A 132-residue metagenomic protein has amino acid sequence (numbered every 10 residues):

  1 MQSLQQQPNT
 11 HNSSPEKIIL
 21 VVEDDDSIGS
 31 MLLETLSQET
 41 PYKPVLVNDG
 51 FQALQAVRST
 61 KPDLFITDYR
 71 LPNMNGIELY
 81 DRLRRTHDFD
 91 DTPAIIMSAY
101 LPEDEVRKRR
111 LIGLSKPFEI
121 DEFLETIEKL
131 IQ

Functional and structural regions predicted by a protein language model:
M1-L20, E119-Q132: Non-catalytic signal-transmission and effector/linker regions of two-component phosphorelay proteins
E23: Conserved acidic carboxylate
D26-V45: Two-component/phosphorelay signaling modules centered on CheY-like receiver
L46-L64: Acidic, metal-coordinating helix/loop segments flanking the phosphotransfer/catalytic sites of two-component signaling
D49, N75-E78: Acidic catalytic/metal-coordinating carboxylates
D68: Active-site residues of response regulator receiver
P72: The feature encodes the CheY-like receiver
M97-S98: Hydrophobic/aromatic residues positioned on beta-strands within the core alpha/beta folds
